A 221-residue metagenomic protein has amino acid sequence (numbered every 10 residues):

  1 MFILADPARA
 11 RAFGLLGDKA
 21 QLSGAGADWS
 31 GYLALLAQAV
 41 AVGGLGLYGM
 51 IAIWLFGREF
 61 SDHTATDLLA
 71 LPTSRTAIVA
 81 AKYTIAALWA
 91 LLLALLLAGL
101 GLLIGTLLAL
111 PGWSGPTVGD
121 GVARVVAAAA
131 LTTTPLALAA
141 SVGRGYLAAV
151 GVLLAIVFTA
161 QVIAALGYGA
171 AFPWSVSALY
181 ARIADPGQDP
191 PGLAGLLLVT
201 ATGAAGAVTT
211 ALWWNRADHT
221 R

Functional and structural regions predicted by a protein language model:
M1-Y48, A80-G143, Q188-L198: Secretory targeting signals
F2-L35, V150-R221: Terminal transmembrane helical anchor/hairpin motif
Y48-A52, A65, L100, T134-L136 (+2 more regions): Hydrophobic/aromatic residues in alpha-helical transmembrane segments
I53-A87: Helix-loop-helix units of permease transmembrane domains in multi-pass membrane transporters, especially ABC
R58, L71, L102-T106, A140-S141 (+2 more regions): Transmembrane helix-loop junction
E59, L131-P135, V162: Transmembrane alpha-helices and adjacent helix-loop boundaries
A65, G112-W113, A148, Y168-A171: Secondary-structure boundary/capping residues
I78, G145-V150: Alpha-helical transmembrane segments and their helix-entry boundary regions
